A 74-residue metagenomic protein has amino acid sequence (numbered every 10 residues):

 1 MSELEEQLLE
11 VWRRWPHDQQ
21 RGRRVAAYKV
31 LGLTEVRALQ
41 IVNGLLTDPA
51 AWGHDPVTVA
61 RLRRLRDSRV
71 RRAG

Functional and structural regions predicted by a protein language model:
M1-E5: Short helix-coil-helix linker/hinge
Q7-A60: Amphipathic, hydrophobic secondary-structure cores in small proteins
V57-G74: Intrinsically disordered, low-complexity basic tails/linkers immediately adjacent to helix-turn-helix/homeobox/MYB/SANT
